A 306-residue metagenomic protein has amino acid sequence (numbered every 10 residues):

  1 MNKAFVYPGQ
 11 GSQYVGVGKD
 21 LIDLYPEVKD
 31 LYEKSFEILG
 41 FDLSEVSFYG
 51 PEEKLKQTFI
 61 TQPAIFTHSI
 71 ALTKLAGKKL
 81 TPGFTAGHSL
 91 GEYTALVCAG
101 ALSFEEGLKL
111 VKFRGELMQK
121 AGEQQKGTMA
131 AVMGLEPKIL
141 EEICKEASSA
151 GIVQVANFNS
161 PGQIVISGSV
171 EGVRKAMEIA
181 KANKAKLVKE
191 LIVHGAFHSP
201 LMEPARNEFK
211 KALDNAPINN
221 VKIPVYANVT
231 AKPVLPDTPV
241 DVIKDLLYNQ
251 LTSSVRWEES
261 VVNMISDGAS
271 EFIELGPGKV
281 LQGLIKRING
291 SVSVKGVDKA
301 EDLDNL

Functional and structural regions predicted by a protein language model:
M1-I139, L187, E271-E301: FabD-like malonyl-/acyl-CoA
Q10-S12, L39, A99-D245, N249-Q250: Alpha/beta catalytic cores of group-transfer enzymes, especially the acyltransferase/condensing modules of polyketide
T61-P63, A196, S254, E258: Glycine-rich phosphate/pyrophosphate-binding beta-alpha loops
G77, K181, I265-G268: Non-catalytic positions within long, well-ordered alpha-helices that form the structural scaffold/packing of enzyme
S89, P217, G268: Conserved functional loop/turn residues at catalytic and ligand-binding sites
E190-V193, I265, D298: Short glycine-rich catalytic loops that host catalytic nucleophiles or stabilize transition states across multiple
T252-A269: A short, acidic, amphipathic alpha-helical segment used as a generic capping/interface helix at domain edges
L303-L306: Short, charged, surface-exposed secondary-structure boundary motifs
